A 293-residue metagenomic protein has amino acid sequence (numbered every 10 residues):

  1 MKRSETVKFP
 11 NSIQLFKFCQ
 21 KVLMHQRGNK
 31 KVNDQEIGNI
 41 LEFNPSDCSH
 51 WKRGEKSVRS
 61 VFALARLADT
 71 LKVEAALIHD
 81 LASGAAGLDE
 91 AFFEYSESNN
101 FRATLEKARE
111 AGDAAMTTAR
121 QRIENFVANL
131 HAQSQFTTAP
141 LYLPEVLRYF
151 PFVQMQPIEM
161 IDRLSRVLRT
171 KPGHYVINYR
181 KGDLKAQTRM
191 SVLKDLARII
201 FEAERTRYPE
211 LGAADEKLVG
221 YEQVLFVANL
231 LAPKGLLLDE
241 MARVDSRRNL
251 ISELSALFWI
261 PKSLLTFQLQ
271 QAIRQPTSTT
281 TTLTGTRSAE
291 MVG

Functional and structural regions predicted by a protein language model:
M1-N33: A short, Lys/Arg-rich alpha-helix, primarily the initiator
M1-S4, H25, Q35, N39 (+3 more regions): Short juxta-domain linker segments that transition from a proline/glycine-rich, charged coil into a short amphipathic
N11-F18, F43, R59, S246: Alpha-helix N-cap/N′ positions at the starts of helices
K17, K21, S46, N249-S252: Positions in alpha-helical segments
G28-H50: Short alpha-helical DNA-recognition segment
